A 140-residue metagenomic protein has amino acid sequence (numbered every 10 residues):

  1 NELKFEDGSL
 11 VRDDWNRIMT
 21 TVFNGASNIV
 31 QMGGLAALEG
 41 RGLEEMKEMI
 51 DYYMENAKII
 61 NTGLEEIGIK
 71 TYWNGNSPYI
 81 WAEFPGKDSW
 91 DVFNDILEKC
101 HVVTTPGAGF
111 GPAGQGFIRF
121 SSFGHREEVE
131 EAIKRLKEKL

Functional and structural regions predicted by a protein language model:
N1, E39, E83-P85, F123-H125: Residue-level recognition of strand-loop junctions within catalytic nucleotide-signaling folds
N1-D51, L140: Conserved core segment of the aminotransferase class I/II
R17, M32-A36, Y52, I59 (+4 more regions): Alpha-helical elements of Rossmann-like donor-binding domains used by nucleotide-donor carbohydrate transfer enzymes
V22-G25, I60, I80-L97: Accessory recognition modules or surfaces
L35, I50-N61, T71-E83, G114: Conserved glycine-rich beta-strand-loop-beta hairpin in the small C-terminal domain of fold type I
E44, L64-Y72: Surface-exposed helix-capping loop/turn segments at secondary-structure junctions
G86, D95-T104, G109-L140: PLP-dependent enzyme catalytic core of the Aspartate aminotransferase-like
